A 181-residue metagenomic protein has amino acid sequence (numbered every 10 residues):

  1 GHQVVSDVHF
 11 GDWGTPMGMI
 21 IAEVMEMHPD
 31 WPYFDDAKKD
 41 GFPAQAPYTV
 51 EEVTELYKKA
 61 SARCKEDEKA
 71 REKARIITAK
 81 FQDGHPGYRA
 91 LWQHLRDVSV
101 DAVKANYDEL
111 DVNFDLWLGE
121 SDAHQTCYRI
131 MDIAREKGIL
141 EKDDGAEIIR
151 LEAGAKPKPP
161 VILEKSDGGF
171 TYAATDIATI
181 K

Functional and structural regions predicted by a protein language model:
G1-K181: NTP-dependent nucleotidyl-transfer catalytic core
